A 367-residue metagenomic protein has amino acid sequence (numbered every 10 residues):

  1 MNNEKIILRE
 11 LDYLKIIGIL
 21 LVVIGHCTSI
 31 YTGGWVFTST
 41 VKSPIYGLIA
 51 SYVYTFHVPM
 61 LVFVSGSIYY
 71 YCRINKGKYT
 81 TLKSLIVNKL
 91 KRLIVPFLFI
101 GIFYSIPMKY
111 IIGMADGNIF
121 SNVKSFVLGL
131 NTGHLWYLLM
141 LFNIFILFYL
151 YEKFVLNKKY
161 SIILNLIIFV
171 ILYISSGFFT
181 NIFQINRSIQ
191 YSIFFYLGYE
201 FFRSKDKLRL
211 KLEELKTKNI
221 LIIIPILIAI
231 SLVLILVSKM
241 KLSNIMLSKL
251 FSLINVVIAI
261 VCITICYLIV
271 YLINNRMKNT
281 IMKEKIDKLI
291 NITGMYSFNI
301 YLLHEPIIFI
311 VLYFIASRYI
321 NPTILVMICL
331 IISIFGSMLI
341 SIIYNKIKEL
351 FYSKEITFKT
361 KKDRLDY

Functional and structural regions predicted by a protein language model:
M1-V170, S317-Y367: Membrane-cytosol interface segments of multi-pass membrane proteins, especially ER/Golgi lipid-handling enzymes
N2-K5, R73-T80, K153-Y160, F202-K218 (+2 more regions): Membrane-interface junctions at the ends of membrane-embedded or membrane-associated helices
D12, I16-I19, L98, V261 (+3 more regions): Residues within membrane-spanning alpha-helices of integral membrane proteins, especially the hydrophobic core/packing
I24-C27, I102, I106, L166-T180 (+2 more regions): Aromatic-anchored segments of alpha-helical transmembrane domains
L48-P59, F126-L139, G177-Y196, L234-I265: Interfacial loop-to-helix transition and helix-capping segments at the boundaries of transmembrane helices
V58-Y71, F142-E152, F178-K211, N255-R276 (+1 more regions): Specific transmembrane alpha-helix
I182, M240-F251, I281-K285, F309-C329: Extracellular/periplasmic helix-loop-helix junctions in multi-pass membrane proteins
L208-N291, Y296: Alpha-helical transmembrane segments and terminal signal-anchor/GPI-anchor hydrophobic tails, characterized by long
